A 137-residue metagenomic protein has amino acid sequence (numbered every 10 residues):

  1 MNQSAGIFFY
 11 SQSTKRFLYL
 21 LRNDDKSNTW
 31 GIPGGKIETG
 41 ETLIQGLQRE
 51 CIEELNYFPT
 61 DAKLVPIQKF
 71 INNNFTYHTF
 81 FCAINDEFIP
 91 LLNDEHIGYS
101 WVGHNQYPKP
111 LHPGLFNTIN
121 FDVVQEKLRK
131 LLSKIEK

Functional and structural regions predicted by a protein language model:
M1, E136-K137: Short intrinsically disordered terminal tails
M1-L18: Conserved N-terminal beta-strand and adjoining loop/helix that marks the start of the Nudix/MutT-like hydrolase domain
Y10-Q12, R22-N23, A83: A generic structural motif
T14-L21, E87-L92: Short, well-ordered strand-loop elements centered on a beta-strand within folded domains, enriched for acidic residues
L21-R22, K69: Short beta-strand
D25-N28: A conserved beta-turn-beta hairpin within the catalytic core of GNAT-like acetyltransferases that forms part
G31-I32: A short gly/proline-enriched turn/hairpin at secondary-structure junctions
G35-V124, I135-E136: Unchanged
